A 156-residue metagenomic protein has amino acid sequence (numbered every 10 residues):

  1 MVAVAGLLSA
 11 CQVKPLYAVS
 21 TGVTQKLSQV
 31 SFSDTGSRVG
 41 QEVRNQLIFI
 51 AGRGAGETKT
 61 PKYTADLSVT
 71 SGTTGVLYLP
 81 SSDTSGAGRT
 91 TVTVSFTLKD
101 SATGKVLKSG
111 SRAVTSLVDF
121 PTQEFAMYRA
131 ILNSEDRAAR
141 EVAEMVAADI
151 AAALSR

Functional and structural regions predicted by a protein language model:
M1-A3: N-terminal export leaders
G6-A10: C-terminal motif of bacterial Sec signal peptides marking the signal peptidase cleavage site
Q12-P15: Bacterial signal peptide processing site
T24-T35, Q123-A126: Acidic/histidine-rich, surface-exposed loop or edge segments in extracytoplasmic proteins
S31-T64: Post-signal-peptide N-terminal segment of Sec-exported extracytoplasmic proteins
G54-S111, T115-N133: Surface-exposed short loop/turn segments
A126-R156: C-terminal/domain-edge helix-coil "capping" segments
